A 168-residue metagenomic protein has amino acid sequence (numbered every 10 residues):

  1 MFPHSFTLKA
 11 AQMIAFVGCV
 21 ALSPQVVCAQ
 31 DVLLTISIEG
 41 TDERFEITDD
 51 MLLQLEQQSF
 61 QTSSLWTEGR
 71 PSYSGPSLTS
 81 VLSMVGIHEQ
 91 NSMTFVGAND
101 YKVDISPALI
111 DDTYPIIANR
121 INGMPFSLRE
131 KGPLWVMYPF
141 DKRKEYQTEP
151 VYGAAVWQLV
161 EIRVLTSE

Functional and structural regions predicted by a protein language model:
F2-I14: Bacterial N-terminal signal peptides that target proteins for export
F16-V17, V27: Cleavable N-terminal signal peptides
S23-P24: N-terminal signal peptide c-region/cleavage motif recognized by signal peptidases
C28-E168: N-terminal intrinsically disordered, low-complexity segments enriched in P/E/S/T
